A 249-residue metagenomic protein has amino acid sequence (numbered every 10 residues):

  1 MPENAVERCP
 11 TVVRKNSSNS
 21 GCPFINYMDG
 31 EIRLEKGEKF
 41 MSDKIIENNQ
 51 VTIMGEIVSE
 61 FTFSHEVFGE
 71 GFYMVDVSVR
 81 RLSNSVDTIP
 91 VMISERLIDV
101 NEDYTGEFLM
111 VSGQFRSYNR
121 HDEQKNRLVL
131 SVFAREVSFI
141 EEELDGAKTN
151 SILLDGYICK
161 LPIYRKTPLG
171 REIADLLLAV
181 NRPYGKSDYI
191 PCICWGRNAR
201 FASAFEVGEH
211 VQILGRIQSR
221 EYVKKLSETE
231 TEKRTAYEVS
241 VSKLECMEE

Functional and structural regions predicted by a protein language model:
V13, G21-E249: OB-fold and OB-like single-stranded nucleic-acid-recognition modules and their adjacent interaction interfaces
